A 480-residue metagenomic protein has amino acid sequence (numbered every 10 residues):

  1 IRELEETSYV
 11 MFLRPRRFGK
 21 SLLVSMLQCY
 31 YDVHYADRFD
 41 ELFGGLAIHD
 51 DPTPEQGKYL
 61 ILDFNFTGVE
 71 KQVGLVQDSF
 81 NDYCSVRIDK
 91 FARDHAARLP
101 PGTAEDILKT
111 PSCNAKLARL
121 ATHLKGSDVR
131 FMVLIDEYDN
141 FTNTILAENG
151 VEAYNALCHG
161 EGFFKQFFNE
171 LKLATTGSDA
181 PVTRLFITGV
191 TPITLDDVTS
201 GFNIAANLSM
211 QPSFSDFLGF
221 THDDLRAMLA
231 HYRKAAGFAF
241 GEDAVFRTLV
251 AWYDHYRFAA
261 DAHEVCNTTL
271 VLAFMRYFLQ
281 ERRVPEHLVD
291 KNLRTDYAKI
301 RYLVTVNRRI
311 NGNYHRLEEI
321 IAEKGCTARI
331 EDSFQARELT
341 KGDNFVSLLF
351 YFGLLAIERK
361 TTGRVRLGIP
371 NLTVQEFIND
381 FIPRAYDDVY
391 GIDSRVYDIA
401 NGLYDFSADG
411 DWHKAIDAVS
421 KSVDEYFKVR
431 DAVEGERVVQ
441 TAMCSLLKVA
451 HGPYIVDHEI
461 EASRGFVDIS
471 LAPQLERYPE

Functional and structural regions predicted by a protein language model:
I1-Y35, D40-I48: Walker A/P-loop-proximal flanking segment of P-loop NTPase domains
R2, A36-R93: P-loop NTPase motor core
L13, M132-D136, K165-N169, T183-V190: Structural recognition of the conserved hydrophobic beta-strand(s) that form the central parallel beta-sheet of P-loop
Y30-G57, L157-G162, S178-P181, V456-A462: Flexible phosphate/Mg2+-sensing switch loops adjacent to catalytic phosphate-binding sites
R119-G126, A153-V182: Substrate-engagement module of ASCE P-loop NTPases
S127-L157: Conserved P-loop NTPase "ATPase switch" module shared by AAA+ and STAND
P192-S200, L208-R276, Q280, E319: Amphipathic alpha-helical segments of the small helical/lid subdomains adjacent to P-loop NTPase cores
A205, E264-E480: Extended alpha-helical interface modules used as scaffolds for assembling large macromolecular complexes
